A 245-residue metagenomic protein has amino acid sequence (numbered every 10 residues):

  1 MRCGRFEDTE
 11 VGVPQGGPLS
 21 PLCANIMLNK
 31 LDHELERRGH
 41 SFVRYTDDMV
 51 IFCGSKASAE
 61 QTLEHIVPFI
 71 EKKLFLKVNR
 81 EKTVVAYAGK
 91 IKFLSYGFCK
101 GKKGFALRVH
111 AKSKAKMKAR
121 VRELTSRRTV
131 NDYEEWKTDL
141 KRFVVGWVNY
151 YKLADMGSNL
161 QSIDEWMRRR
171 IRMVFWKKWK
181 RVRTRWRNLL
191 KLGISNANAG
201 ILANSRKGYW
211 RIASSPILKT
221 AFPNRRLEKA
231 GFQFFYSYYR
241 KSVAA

Functional and structural regions predicted by a protein language model:
M1-A245: Non-catalytic terminal/accessory segments
